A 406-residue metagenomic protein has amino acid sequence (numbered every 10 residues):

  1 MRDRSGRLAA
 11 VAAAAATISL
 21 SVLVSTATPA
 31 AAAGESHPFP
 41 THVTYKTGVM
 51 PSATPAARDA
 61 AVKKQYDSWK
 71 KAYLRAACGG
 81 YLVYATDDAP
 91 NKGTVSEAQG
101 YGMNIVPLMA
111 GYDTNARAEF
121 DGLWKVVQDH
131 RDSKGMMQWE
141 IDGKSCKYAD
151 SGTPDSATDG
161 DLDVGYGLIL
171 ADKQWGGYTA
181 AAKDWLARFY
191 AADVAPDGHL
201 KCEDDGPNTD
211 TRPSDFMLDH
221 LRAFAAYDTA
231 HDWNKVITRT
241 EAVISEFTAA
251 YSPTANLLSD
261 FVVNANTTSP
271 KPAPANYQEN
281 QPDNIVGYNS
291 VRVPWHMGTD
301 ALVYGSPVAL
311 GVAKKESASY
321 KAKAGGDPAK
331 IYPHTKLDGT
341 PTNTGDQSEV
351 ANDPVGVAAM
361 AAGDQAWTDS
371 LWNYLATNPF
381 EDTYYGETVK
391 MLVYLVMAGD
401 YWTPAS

Functional and structural regions predicted by a protein language model:
M1-A32: Secretory targeting and sorting signals
G34-Q65, V83, K92-E97, M136-Q138 (+4 more regions): Extended ligand-binding clefts on enzyme/binding-domain cores
P55-R58, K63-A98, V106-E119, W124-T153: Internal amphipathic alpha-helical repeat/solenoid segments
G102, N115-F120, Y178, A182 (+3 more regions): Solenoid-repeat scaffolds in large eukaryotic assemblies
M103-G111, D163-K173, D219-A223, W295-T299 (+2 more regions): Short glycine/serine- and small hydrophobic-enriched flexible loop segments
A118-D129, G152, Y166-K173, A180-Y190: Active-site-adjacent structural elements in enzyme catalytic domains
N373-E381: Solenoid-like repeat scaffolds
F380-S406: A recurrent domain-boundary module in secreted/ectodomain proteins
